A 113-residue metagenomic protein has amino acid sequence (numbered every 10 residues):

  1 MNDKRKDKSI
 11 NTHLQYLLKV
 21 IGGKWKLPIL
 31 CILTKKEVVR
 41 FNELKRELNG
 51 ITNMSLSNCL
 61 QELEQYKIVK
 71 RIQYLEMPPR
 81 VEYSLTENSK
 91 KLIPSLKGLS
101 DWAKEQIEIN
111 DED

Functional and structural regions predicted by a protein language model:
M1-I10, E47: Recognition helices and adjacent regulatory flanks at domain boundaries
T12-S55, E76-E82: N-terminal helix-turn-helix DNA-binding core of bacterial DNA-binding proteins
L14, L18, L96-I107: Hydrophobic alpha-helical core bundles mediating ligand binding, dimerization, or RNAP-core interactions
L56, L60-L63: Basic amphipathic alpha-helical segments that dock to polyanions
K67: Glycine-centered, phosphate/nucleic-acid-interacting loop/turn motifs that mediate DNA/RNA or nucleotide
K70-R71: Short beta-strand "wing" residues that participate in macromolecule-binding interfaces
L75-L99: Basic, amphipathic "hinge/linker" alpha-helix immediately C-terminal to the N-terminal HTH DNA-binding motif
I109-D113: Short, charged recognition helix plus adjacent turn of helix-turn-helix-like nucleic-acid-binding domains
